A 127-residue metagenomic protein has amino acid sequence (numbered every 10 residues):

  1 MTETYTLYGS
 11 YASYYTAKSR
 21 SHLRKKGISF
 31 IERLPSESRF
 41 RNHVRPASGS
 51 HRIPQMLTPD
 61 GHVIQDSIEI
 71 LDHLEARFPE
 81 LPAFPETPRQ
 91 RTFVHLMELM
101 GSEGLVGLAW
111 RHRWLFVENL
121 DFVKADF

Functional and structural regions predicted by a protein language model:
M1-F127: GST-like domain detector, emphasizing the conserved glutathione-binding G-site in the N-terminal thioredoxin-like
